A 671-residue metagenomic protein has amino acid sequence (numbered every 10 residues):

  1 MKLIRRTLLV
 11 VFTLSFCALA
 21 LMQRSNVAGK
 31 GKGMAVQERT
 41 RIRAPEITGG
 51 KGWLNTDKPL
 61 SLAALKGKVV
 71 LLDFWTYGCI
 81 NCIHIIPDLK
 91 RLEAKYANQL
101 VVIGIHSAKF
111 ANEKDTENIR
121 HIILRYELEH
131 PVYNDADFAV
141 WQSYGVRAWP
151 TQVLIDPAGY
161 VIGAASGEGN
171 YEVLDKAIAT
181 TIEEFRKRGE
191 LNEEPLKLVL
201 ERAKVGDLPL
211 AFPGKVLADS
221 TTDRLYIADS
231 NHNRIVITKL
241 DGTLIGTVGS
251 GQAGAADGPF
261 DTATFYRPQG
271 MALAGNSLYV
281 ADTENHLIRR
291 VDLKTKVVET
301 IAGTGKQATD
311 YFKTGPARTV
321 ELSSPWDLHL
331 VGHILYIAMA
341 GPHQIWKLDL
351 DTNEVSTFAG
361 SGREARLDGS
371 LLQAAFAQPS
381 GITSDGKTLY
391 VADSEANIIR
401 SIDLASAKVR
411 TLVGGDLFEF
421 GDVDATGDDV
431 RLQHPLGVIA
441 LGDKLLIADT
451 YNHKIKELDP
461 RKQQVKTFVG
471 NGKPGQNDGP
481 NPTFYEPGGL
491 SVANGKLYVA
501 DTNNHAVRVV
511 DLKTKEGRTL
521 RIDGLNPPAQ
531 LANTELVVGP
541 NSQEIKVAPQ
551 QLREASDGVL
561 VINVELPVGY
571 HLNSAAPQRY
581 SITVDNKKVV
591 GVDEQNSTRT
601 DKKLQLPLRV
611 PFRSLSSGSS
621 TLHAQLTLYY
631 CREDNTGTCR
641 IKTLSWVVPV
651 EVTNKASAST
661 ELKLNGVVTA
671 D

Functional and structural regions predicted by a protein language model:
G29-L62, V538-I545: N-terminal "domain-start" segment that seeds a small globular fold
L60-I80, V102-I103, A624: Short active-site neighborhood of thiol/selenol oxidoreductases, capturing the structured segment around
F74-R91, G569-L572, T638: Conserved redox-active cysteine motifs that mediate thiol-disulfide chemistry, especially di-cysteine Cys-X(1-2)-Cys
I83-R125, A136-V140: Structural microenvironment flanking redox-active thiols in thiol-disulfide oxidoreductases
L124-L128, N134-A177: Thiol/disulfide oxidoreductase modules built on the thioredoxin-like
D156-K215, L525-L536: Thiol-/selenol-based redox modules, centered on thioredoxin-like and closely related oxidoreductase domains
E194-G214, G242-R267, V297-S324, E354-Q378 (+3 more regions): Gly/Pro-rich loop segments of beta-rich domains
G242, T514-D671: Extracellular/lumen-exposed scaffold segments
